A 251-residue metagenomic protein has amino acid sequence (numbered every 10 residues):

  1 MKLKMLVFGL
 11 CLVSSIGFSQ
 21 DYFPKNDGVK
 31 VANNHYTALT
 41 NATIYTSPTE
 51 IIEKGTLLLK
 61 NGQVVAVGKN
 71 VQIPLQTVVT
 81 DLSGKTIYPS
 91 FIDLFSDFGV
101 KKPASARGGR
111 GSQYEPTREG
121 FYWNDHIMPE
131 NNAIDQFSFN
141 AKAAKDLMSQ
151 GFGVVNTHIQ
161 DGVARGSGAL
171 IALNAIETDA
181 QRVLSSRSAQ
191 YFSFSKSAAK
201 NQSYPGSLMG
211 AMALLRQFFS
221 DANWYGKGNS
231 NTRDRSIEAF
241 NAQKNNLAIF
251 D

Functional and structural regions predicted by a protein language model:
M1-Y22: Bacterial Sec-dependent N-terminal signal peptides
D21-P24, V29-V31, I44, P48-S90: Histidine-rich, glycine-flanked metal-binding segment
D27-N34, I237-A242: Short boundary motifs at domain starts and secondary-structure transition points
G28, S47, E130-I134, N201: Second-shell loop/turn segments in exported
N33, F121-D125, I134-A141, P205-M209: Soluble non-cytosolic domains of exported or imported proteins
H35-T37, I73-I134, S149: Replace "His-x-His-based motif
N41-T43, V71, S96-F98, M148 (+2 more regions): A mature extracytoplasmic/lumenal domain signature
N140-A143, M148-D251: Polyanionic/metal-chelating signatures
